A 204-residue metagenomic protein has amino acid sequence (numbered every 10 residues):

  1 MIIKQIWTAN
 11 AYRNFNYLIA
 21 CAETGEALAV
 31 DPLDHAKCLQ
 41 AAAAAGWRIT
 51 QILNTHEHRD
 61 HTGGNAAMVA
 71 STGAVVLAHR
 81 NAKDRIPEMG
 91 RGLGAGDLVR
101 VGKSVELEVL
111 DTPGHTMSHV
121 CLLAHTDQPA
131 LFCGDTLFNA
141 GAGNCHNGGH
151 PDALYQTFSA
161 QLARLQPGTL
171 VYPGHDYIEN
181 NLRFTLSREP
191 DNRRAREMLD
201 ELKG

Functional and structural regions predicted by a protein language model:
I2-W7, L18, L28-D31, E106-P113 (+1 more regions): Active-site-proximal beta-strand elements of phosphoester/diester hydrolases
I6-W7, I19, G96-K103, H175: Short acidic-hydrophobic surface loop/beta-edge motif
Y12, A27, D34-D111, Q128-A130: Active-site HxH/HxHxD metal-binding segment of metal-dependent hydrolases
N16-L18, A29, L98, C121-L123: Conserved hydrophobic/aromatic beta-strand scaffold that supports enzyme active sites
I19, D31, H56, M68 (+4 more regions): Divalent metal-coordination and catalytic microenvironments
I19-E23, V101-K103, L123-D127: Active-site beta-strand termini and strand-to-loop segments that position acidic
T116-G204: Metallo-beta-lactamase
